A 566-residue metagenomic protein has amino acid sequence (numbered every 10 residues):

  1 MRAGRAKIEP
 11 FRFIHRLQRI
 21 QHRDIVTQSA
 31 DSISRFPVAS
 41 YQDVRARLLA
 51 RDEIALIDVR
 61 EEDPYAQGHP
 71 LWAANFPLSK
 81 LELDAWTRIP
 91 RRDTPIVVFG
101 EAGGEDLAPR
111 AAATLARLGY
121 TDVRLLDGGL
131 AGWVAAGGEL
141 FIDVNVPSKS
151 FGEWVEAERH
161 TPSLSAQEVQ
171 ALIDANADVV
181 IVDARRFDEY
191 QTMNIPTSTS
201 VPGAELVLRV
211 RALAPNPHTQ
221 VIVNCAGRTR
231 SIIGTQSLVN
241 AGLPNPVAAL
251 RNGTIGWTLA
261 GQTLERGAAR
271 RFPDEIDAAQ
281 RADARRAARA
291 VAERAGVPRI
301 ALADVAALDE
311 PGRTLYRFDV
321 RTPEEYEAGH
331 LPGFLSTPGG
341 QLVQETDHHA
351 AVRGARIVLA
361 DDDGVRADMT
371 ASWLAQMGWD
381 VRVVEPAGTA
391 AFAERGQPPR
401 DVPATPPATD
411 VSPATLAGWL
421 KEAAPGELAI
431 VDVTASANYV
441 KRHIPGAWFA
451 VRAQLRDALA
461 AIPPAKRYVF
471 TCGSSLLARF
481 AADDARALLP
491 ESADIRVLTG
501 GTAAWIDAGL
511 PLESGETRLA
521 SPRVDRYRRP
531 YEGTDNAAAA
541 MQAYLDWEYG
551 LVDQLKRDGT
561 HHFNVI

Functional and structural regions predicted by a protein language model:
R2, F13, L17, Q21-A55 (+4 more regions): Rhodanese-like catalytic fold shared by cysteine-dependent sulfurtransferases and DSP/PTP-type phosphatases
